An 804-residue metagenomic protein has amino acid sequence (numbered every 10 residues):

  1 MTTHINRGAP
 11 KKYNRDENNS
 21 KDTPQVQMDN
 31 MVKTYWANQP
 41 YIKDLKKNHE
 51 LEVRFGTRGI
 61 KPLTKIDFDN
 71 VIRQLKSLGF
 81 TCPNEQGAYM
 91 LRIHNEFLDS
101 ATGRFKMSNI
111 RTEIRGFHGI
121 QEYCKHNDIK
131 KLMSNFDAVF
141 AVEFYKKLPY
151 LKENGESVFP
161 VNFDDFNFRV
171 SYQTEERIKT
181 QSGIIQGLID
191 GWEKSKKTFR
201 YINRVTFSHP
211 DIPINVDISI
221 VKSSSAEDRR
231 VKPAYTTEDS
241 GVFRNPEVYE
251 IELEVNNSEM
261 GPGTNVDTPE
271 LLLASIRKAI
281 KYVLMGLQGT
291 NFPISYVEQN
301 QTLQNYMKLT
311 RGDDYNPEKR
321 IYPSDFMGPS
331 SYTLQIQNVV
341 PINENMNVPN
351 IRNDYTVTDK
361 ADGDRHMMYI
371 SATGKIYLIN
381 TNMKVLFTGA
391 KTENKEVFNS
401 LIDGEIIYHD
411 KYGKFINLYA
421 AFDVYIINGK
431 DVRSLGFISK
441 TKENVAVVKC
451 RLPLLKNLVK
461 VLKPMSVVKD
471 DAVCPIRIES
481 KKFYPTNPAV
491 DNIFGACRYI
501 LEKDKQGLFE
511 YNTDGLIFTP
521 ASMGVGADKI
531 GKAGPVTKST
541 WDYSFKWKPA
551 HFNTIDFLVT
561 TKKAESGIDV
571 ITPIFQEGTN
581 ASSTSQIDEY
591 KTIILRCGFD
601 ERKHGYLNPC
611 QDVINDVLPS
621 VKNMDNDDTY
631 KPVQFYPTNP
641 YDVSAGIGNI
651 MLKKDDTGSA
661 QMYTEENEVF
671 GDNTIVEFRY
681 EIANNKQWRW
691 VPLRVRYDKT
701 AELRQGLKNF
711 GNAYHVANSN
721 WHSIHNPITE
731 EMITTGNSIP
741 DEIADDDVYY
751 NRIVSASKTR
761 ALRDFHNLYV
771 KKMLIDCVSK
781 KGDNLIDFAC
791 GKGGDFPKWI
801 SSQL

Functional and structural regions predicted by a protein language model:
T2-R320: Phosphate-end processing signature that detects enzymes handling 5′-triphosphorylated RNA and polyphosphate
D44, L51-G56, L132, Y145-K152 (+3 more regions): Nucleic-acid 5′ end/cap handling module spanning
V216-I218, A226-D228, G261-T264, H366-Y369 (+4 more regions): Short helix/loop capping segments that flank catalytic or ligand/cofactor-binding pockets
A372-K411: Conserved loop->alpha-helix
G404-E405, K411-F422, I427-K481, L516-F518: Eukaryotic endomembrane system proteins
I743-S779: Class I SAM-dependent methyltransferase Rossmann-like catalytic core, especially the SAM/SAH-binding loop
G782-G791: Conserved class I S-adenosyl-L-methionine
K792-Q803: Conserved SAM-binding loop of SAM-dependent methyltransferases across substrates and taxa, primarily the Class I
